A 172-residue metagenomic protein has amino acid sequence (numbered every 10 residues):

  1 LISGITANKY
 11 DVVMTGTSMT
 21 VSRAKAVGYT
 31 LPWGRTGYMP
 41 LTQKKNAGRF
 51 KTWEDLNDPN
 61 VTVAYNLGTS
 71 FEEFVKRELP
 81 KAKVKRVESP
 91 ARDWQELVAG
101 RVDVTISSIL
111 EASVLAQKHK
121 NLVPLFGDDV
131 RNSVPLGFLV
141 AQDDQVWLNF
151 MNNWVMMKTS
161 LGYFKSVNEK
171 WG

Functional and structural regions predicted by a protein language model:
L1-D55, V123-R131: Acidic, polar ligand-binding/catalytic clefts
L1-S3, K51, K85-A99, V134: Short helix-initiation/N-cap motifs at beta->coil->alpha
I5-T6, L56, E96-V98, F138 (+1 more regions): Hydrophobic residues within well-ordered alpha-helices
T15-A26, E73-R77, V98-N132: A ligand-binding cleft/hinge motif common to bilobed small-molecule-binding domains
T17-S18, R35, M39-P90, I109-E111 (+2 more regions): Bilobed "Venus flytrap"/periplasmic-binding protein-like clamshell domains and structurally analogous long
G34-T42, I109, S113-M156: Periplasmic-binding protein-like
S70-K85, P124, V155-G172: Ligand-binding clefts/hinges and TM-proximal coupling segments of bilobed small-molecule sensing domains
